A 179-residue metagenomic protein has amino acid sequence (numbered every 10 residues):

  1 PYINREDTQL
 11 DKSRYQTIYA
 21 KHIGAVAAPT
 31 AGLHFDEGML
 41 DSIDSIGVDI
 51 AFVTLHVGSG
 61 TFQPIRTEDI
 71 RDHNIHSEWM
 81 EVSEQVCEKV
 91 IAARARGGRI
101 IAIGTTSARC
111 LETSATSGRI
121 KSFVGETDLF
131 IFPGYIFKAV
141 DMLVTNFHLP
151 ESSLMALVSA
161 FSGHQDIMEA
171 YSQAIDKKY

Functional and structural regions predicted by a protein language model:
P1-Y179: Surface-exposed, charge/polar-rich loops and edge strands
